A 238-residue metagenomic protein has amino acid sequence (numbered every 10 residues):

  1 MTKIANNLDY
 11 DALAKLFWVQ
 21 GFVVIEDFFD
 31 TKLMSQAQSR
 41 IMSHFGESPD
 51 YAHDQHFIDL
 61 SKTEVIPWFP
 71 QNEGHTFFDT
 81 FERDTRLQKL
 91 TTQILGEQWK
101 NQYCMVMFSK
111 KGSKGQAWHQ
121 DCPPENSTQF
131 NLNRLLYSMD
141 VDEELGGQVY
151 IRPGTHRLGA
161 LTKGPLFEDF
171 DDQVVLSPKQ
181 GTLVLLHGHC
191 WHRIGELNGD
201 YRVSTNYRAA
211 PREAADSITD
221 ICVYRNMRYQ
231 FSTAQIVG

Functional and structural regions predicted by a protein language model:
M1-V19, E26-W118, P124: Non-heme Fe(II)-dependent double-stranded beta-helix
K3, D11, Y51, G195-G238: Non-heme Fe(II)/2-oxoglutarate
I25, L136, V184-L186: Short hydrophobic-aromatic micro-motifs
G112-S177, A214-V223: Catalytic core of non-heme Fe(II) oxygenases with the double-stranded beta-helix
L132, T182, H192, V203: Residue-level detector of short, conserved catalytic/binding motifs and their immediate flanks
S177-W191: Conserved metal-binding segment of the jelly-roll/cupin
